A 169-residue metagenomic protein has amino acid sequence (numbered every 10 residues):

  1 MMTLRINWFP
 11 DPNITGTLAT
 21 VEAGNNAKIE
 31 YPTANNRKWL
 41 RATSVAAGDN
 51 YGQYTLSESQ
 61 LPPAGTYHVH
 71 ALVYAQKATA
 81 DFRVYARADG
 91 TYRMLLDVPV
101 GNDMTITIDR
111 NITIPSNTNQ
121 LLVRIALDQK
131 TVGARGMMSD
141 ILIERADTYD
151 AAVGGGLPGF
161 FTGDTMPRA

Functional and structural regions predicted by a protein language model:
M1-G16, A126-A169: Extracellular polysaccharide-targeting segments
P10, I14, S44-F82, I108-I112 (+1 more regions): Extra-cytoplasmic beta-strand recognition segments
L18-A27: Surface-exposed ligand/attachment interfaces on beta-rich extracellular proteins
A27-N50: Short carbohydrate-recognition loop motifs
T66-H68, Q120-L122, R135-D140: Extracellular structured ligand-interaction cores
V69-V73, N119-D128: Extracellular beta-strand-rich recognition modules
D81-G90: Short, surface-exposed beta-strand/strand-loop-strand elements in extracellular ectodomains
D89-Q120: Extracellular carbohydrate recognition and processing domains and analogous Trp-centered ligand-binding platforms
